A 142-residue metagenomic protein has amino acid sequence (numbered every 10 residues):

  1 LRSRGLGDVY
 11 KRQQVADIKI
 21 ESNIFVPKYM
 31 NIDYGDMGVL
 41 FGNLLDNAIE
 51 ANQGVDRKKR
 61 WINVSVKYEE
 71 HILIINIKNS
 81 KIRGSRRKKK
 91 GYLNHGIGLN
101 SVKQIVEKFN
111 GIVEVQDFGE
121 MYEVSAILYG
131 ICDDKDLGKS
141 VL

Functional and structural regions predicted by a protein language model:
L1-Y10: Single conserved hydrophobic/aromatic residue that forms the stacking wall/gate of nucleotide- or nucleobase-binding
Q13-E21: Short conserved segments within the C-terminal catalytic ATPase subdomain
E21-L40: Conserved short strand/loop->alpha-helix "switch" segment adjacent to the catalytic nucleotide/phosphoryl-transfer site
S22-K28, Y68-E70, N79-K81, D117: Heptad-repeat coiled-coil segments of the DHp/HisKA dimerization-phosphoacceptor module
Y34-R57: Conserved ATP-binding N-box helix of the HATPase_c
K59-H71: Short beta-strand/loop element within the Bergerat-fold HATPase_c
H71-N100, K135-V141: Glycine-rich/acidic phosphate-handling loop/turn and adjacent ATP-lid/helix of nucleotide-binding kinase/ATPase domains
Q104-L142: Flexible, glycine-/charge-rich segments associated with ATP-binding catalytic modules
